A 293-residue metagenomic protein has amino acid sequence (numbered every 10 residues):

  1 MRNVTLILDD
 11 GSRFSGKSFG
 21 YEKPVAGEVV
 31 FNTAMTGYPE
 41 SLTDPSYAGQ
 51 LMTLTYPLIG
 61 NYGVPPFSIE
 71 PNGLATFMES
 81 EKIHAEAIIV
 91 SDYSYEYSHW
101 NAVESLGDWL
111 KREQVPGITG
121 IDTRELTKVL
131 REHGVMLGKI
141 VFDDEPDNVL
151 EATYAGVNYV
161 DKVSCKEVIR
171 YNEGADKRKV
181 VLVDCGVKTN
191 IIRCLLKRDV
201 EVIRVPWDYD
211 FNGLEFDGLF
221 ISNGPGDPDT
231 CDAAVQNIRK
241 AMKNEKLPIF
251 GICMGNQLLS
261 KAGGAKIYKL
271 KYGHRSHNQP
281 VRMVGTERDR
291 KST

Functional and structural regions predicted by a protein language model:
M1-D208, P228, Q236: RNA-binding accessory domains that recognize and position tRNA/RNA substrates
Y93, V115, I221-G224, T286: A broad detector of the eukaryotic-type serine/threonine protein kinase catalytic domain
L214-L219: Short acidic/histidine-rich motifs immediately flanking catalytic phosphotransfer sites in two-component signaling
N223-R290: Cysteine-nucleophile active-site neighborhood
